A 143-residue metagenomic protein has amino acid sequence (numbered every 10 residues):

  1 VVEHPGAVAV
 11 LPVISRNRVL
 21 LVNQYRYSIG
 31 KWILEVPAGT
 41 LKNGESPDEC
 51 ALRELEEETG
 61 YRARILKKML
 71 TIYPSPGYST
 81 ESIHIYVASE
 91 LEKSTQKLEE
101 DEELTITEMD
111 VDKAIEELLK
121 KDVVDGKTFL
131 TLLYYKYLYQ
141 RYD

Functional and structural regions predicted by a protein language model:
V1-A9, I14-R16: Acidic, metal-coordinating catalytic segment for phosphate/diphosphate chemistry, firing primarily on the Nudix
P12, V87-S89, E108-D110: Short, well-ordered beta-strand micro-motif
S28-L34: A conserved beta-turn-beta hairpin within the catalytic core of GNAT-like acetyltransferases that forms part
W32, S82-H84, T105: Short beta-strand micro-motifs in enzyme catalytic cores
V36-K67, Y86, L98-D101, D110: The catalytic Nudix box helix
N43, G77, D101-D143: Nudix hydrolase/Nudix homology domain
S75-T95: Active-site-adjacent beta-strand/loop module that shapes the phosphate/pyrophosphate-binding cleft
